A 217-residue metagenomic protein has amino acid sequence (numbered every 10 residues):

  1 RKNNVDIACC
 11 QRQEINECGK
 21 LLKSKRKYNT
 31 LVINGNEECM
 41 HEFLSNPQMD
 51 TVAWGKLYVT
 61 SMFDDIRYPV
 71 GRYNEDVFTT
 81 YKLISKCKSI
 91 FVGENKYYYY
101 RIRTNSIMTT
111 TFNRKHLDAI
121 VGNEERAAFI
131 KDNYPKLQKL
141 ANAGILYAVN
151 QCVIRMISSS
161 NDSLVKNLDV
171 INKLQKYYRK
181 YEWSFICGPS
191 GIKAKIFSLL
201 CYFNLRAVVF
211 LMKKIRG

Functional and structural regions predicted by a protein language model:
R1-I90, N105-T111: Donor-binding/catalytic cores of nucleotide-activated saccharide and glycerol-phosphate transferases/polymerases
C9, F91-G93, K139-A141: A structural signal for short, well-ordered beta-strand segments and their strand-loop junctions that often border
R72, V77-T80, K88-G122, S159-V165: Nucleotide-sugar-dependent glycosyltransferase catalytic core
V121-L140, R179-C187, K213: C-terminal, non-catalytic tails of nucleotide-sugar-dependent glycosyltransferases
I130-Y134, R155-S160: Secondary-structure edge/capping motif, primarily at the C-terminal ends of alpha-helices and the immediately following
N142-R155: Amphipathic alpha-helical repeat scaffolds of TPR domains
N161-G217: Membrane-interface aromatic/basic loop that binds lipid-linked glycans or pyrophosphate carriers, typified by
